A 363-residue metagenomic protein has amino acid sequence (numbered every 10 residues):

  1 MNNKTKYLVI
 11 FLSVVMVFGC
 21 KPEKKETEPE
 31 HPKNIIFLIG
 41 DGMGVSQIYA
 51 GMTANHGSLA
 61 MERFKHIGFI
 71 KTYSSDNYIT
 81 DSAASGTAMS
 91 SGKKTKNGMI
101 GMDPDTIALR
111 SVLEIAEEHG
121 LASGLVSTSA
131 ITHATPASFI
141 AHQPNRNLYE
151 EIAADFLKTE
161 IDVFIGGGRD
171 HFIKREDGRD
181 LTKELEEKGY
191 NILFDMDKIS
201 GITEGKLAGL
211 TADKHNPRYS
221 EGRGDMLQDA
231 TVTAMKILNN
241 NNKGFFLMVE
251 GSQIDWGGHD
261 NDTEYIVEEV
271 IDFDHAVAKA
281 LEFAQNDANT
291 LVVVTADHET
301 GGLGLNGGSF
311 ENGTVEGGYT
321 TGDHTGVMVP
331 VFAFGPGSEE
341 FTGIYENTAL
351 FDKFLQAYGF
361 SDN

Functional and structural regions predicted by a protein language model:
M1-L8: Bacterial N-terminal signal peptides that target proteins for export
V17-G19: C-terminal motif of bacterial Sec signal peptides marking the signal peptidase cleavage site
K21-G167, F172-R175, L181-I199, G205 (+1 more regions): N-terminal catalytic scaffold of extracellular/periplasmic and nuclease hydrolases that process anionic headgroups
V45, I271-F310: Metal-dependent active-site segment of extracytoplasmic phospho-/sulfohydrolases and closely related
G92-N97, A208-Y219, D255-N261, F332-P336: Gly-rich Lys/Arg/Thr-decorated short loops/hinges at beta-loop-alpha junctions or inter-strand turns that position
D103, L193-T231: Functional beta-strand-loop-alpha-helix junction segments that form "active/interaction loops" within catalytic
L113-E117, K198-S200, T231-N241: Short amphipathic alpha-helices and their capping/turn segments at secondary-structure boundaries
A134-F139, D213-R218, G222, T231-M235 (+1 more regions): Active-site His/acidic residue clusters
